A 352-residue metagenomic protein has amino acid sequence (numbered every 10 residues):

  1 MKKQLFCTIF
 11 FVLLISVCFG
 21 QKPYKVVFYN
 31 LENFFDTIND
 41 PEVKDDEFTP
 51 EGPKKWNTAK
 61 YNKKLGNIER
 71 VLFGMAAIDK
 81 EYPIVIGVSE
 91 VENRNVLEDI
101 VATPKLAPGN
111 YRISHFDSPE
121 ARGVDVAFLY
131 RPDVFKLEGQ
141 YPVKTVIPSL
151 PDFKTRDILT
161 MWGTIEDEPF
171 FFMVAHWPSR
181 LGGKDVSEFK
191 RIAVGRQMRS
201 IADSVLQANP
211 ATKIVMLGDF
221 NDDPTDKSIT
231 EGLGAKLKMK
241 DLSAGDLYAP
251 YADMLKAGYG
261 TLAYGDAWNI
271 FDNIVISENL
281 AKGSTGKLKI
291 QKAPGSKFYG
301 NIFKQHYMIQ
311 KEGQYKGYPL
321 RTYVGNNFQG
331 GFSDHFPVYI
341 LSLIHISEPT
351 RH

Functional and structural regions predicted by a protein language model:
M1-P23: Bacterial Sec-dependent N-terminal signal peptides
F19-P104, S114-V126, Q305-K316, N326 (+2 more regions): N-terminal, active-site-proximal structural segment of metallo-dependent hydrolase catalytic domains
K25-F28, I84-S89, R112-S114, V126-Y130 (+8 more regions): Structural recognition of the beta-strand scaffold that forms the well-ordered cores of secreted hydrolase catalytic
G52-A59, Y82-V88, H115-F116, I147-S149 (+4 more regions): Second-shell loop/turn segments in exported
V91-W177: Structured beta-strand-rich core segments of catalytic domains in phosphoester-bond hydrolases
H115, L159-A252: Extracytoplasmic, non-cytosolic globular domains
S204-I214, D222-S347: Metal-dependent phosphoester-hydrolase catalytic domains
E348-H352: Short "domain-exit" segments at the C-terminal end of structured domains
